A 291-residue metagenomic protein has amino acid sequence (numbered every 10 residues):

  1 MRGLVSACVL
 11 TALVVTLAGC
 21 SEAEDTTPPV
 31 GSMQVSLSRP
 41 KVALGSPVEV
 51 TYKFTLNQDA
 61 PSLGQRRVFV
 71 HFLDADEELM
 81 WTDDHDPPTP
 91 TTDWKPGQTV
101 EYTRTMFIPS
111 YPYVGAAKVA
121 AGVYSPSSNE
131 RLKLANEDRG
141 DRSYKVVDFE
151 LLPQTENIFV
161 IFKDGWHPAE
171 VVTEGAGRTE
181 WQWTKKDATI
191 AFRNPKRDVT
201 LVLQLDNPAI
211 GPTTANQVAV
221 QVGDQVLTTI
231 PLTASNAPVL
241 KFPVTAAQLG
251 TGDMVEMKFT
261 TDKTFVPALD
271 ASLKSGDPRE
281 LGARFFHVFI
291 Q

Functional and structural regions predicted by a protein language model:
M1-L4: Positively charged n-region of N-terminal signal peptides that target proteins for export
A7-T16: Bacterial N-terminal signal peptides
C20-Q291: C-terminal luminal/periplasmic domains and tails of membrane-associated envelope-modifying transferases
